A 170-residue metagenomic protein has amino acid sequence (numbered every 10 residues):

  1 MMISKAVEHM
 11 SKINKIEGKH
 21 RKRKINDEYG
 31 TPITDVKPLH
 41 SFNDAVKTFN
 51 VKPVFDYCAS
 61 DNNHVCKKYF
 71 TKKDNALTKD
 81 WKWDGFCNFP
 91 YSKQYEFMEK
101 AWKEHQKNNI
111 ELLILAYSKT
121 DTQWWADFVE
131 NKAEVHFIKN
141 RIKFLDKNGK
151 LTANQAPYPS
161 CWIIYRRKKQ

Functional and structural regions predicted by a protein language model:
M2-Q170: Class I S-adenosyl-L-methionine-dependent methyltransferase catalytic core
